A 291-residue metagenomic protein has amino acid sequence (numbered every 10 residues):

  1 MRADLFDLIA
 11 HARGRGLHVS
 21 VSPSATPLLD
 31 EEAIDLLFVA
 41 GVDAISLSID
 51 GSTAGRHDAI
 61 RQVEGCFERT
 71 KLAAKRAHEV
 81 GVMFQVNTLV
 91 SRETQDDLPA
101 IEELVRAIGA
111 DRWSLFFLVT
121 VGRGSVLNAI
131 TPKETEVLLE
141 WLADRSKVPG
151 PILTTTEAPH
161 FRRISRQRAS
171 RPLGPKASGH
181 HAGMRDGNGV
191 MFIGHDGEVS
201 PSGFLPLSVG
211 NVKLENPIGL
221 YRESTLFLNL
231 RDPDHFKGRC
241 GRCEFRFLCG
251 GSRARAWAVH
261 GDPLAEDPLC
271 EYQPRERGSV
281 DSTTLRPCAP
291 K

Functional and structural regions predicted by a protein language model:
M1-G51: Conserved SAM/AdoMet-binding glycine-rich loop
R2, L28-E31, A54, Q95-L98 (+1 more regions): Structural motif corresponding to alpha-helix initiation and N-cap regions
L17, V42, V82, A110 (+5 more regions): Generic structural signal for secondary-structure transition and capping sites
E31, R56, I60, L220 (+1 more regions): Residues that scaffold the ATP/ADP-binding catalytic core of kinase and kinase-like folds
F38-A44, S48-F204, S208-V212, C288: Radical SAM enzyme [4Fe-4S]-AdoMet core and its adjacent flexible, acidic and glycine-rich loops/tails across
A158-G278: Accessory C-terminal segments flanking Radical SAM cores
S279-K291: Iron-sulfur (Fe-S) cluster-binding modules
